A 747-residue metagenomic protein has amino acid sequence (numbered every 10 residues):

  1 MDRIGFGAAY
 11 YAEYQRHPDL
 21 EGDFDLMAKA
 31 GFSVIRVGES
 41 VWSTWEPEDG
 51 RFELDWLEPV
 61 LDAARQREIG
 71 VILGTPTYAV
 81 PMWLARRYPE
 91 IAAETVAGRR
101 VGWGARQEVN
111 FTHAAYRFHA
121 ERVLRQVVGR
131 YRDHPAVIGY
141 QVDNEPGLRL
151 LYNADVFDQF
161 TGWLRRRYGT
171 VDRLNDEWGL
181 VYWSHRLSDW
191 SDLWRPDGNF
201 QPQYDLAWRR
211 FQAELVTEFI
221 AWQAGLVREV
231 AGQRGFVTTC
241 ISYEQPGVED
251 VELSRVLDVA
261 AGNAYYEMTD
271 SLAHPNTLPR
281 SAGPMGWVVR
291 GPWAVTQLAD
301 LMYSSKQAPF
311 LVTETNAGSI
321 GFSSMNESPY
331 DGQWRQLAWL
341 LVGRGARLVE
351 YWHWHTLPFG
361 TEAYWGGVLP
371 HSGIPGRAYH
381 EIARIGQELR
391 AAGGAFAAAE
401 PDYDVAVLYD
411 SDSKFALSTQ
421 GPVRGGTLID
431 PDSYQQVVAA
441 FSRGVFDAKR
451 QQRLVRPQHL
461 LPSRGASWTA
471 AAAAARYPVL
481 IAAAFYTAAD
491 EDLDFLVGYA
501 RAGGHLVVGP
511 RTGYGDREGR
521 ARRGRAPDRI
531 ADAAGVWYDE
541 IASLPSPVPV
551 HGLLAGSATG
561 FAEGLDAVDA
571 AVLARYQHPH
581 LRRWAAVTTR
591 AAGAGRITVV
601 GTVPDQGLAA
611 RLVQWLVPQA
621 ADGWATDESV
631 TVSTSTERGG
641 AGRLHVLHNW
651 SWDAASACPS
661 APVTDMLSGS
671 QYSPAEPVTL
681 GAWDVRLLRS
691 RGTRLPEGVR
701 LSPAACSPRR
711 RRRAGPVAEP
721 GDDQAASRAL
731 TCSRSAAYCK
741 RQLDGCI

Functional and structural regions predicted by a protein language model:
D2-F6, G31-S33, R65-V71, D133-I138 (+7 more regions): Short, well-ordered coil/turn segments that N-cap beta-strands
G5-Q15, S40-D55, G102-E121, E145-L150 (+6 more regions): The substrate-binding groove and active-site-proximal loops of carbohydrate-active enzymes, especially glycoside
A8, M27, I35, A64 (+9 more regions): Conserved, mostly hydrophobic/aromatic
Y14-K29, A120-Q126, S242-V251, Y330-A338 (+1 more regions): Short, acidic/polar
E21-K29, R36-R99, V128, Q223-A231 (+1 more regions): Aromatic-lined substrate-binding rim segments of carbohydrate-active enzymes
A97-Q297, L460: Polysaccharide-binding and catalytic clefts of secreted carbohydrate-active enzymes
M268, P284-C706: Carbohydrate-binding surfaces of carbohydrate-active enzymes
S707-R712, P716-D744: A general signal for intrinsically disordered, low-complexity N-terminal leader regions
